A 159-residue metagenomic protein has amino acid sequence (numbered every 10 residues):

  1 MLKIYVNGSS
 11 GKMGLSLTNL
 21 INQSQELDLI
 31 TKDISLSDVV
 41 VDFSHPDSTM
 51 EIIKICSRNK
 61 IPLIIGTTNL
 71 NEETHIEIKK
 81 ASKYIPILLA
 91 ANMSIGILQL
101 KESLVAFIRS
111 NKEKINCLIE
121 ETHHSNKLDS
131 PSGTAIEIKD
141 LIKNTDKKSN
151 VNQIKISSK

Functional and structural regions predicted by a protein language model:
M1, L36-S37, K60, Y84 (+1 more regions): A general structural motif
K3-I34, E113-K159: C-terminal substrate-binding/catalytic lobe of Rossmann-fold NAD(P)-dependent oxidoreductases
N7, G11, L15, F43-P46 (+5 more regions): Electropositive phosphate-/nucleotide-binding environments in soluble metabolic enzymes
I34-E51, S57, I61-I64: Rossmann-like NAD(P)-binding element
V41, G66-T68, N92, K127 (+1 more regions): Glycine- and other small-residue-rich loops at beta-strand/loop junctions that grip anionic moieties
D47, I53-K54, T67-L89, I95-F107: Rossmann-fold NAD(P)-binding glycine/threonine-rich loop
S57, R109-K112: Residue-level signal for alpha-helix termini/capping positions
G66, A90, L118-T122: Short, conserved beta-strand edge motifs with alternating hydrophobic and charged residues
